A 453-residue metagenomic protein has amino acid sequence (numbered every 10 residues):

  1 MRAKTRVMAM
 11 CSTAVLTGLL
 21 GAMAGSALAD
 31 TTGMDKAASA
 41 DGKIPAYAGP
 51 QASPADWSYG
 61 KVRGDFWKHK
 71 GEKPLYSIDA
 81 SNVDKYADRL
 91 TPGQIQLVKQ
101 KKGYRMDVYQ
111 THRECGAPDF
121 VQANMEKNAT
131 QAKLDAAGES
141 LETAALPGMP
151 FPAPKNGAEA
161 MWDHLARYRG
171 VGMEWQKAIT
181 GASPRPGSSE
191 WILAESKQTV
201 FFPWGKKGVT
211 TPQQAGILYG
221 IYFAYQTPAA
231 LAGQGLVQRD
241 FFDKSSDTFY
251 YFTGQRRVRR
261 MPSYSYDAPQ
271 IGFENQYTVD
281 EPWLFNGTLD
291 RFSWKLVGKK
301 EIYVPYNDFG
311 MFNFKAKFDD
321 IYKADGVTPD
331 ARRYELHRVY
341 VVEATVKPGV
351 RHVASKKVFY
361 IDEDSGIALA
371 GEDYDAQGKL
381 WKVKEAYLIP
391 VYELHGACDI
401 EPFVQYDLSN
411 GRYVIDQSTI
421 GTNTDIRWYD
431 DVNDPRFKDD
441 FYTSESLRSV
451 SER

Functional and structural regions predicted by a protein language model:
M1-C11: N-terminal secretory signal peptides that target proteins for export/translocation
C11-A22: Bacterial N-terminal signal peptides
G21-A29: Sec/Tat signal peptide C-region and signal peptidase I cleavage site
T32-D35, A40-K61, T91, Y222-A229 (+3 more regions): Gly/Pro-enriched, hydrophobic low-complexity segments that function as extracytoplasmic propeptides/linkers
G33-S246, F252: Solvent-exposed N-terminal domain segments of exported/luminal and surface proteins
K177-T180, I192-Q214, F223-A229, P282-F359 (+2 more regions): Extended beta-strand-rich segments in extracellular/periplasmic secretory proteins, especially within noncatalytic
Q417-R453: Long, C-terminal catalytic modules of enzymes
